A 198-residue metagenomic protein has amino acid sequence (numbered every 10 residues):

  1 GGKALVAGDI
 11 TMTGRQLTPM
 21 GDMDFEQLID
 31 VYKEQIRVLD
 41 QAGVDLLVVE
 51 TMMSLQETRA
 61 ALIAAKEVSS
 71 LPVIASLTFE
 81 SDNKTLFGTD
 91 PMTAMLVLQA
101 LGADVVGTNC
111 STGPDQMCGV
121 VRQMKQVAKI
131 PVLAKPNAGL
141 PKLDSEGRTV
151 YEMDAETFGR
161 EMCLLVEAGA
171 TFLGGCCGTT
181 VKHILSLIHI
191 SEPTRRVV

Functional and structural regions predicted by a protein language model:
G1-A7: Glycine-rich nucleotide/cofactor/substrate-binding loop typically near the N-terminus or early in the first domain
A7-I10, I74-S76, I130-A138: Non-cysteine beta-strand/loop elements that form the S-adenosyl-L-methionine
L17-A75, S81-P131, E156-A168: Alpha/beta enzyme core
M117-V121, D144-E152, I184-L185: Histidine/acidic-residue-rich catalytic or RNA/ligand-binding cores of hydrolases and nuclease-related proteins
L133-T149: Active-site clefts of carbohydrate-active enzymes
R160, K182-H183: Catalytic cores of alpha/beta
I188-V198: Single conserved hydrophobic/aromatic residue that forms the stacking wall/gate of nucleotide- or nucleobase-binding
